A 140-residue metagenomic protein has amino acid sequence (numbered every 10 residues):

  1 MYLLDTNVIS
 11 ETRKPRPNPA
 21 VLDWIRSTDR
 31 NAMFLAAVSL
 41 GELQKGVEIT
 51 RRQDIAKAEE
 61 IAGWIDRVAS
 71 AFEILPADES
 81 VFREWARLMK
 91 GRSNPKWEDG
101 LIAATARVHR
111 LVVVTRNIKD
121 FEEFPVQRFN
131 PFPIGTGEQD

Functional and structural regions predicted by a protein language model:
M1, A103, V108-D140: Acidic, PIN/NYN-like endoribonuclease modules and their adjacent C-terminal/linker elements
M1-A36, I49-G63, G135-D140: Short, well-structured N-terminal submotif of metal-dependent ribonuclease cores
Y2, R30-F34, V68-L75, V112: Short loop->beta-strand "edge-of-pocket" segments that line small-molecule binding or catalytic clefts across diverse
V8, S39, V81, L101-I102 (+1 more regions): Alpha-helix capping/helix-boundary segments
E11-T12, W24, G46, E84-W85 (+2 more regions): Residues that scaffold the ATP/ADP-binding catalytic core of kinase and kinase-like folds
N18, L40, V126: ATP/adenylate-binding site constellation spanning eukaryotic-like Ser/Thr protein kinases, ABC-transporter
W24-S27, I65-D66, E73, A103-T105 (+1 more regions): Short secondary-structure boundary/capping segments
K45-E48, A71-R116: Active-site neighborhoods of divalent-metal-dependent phosphate/nucleic-acid chemistry enzymes
